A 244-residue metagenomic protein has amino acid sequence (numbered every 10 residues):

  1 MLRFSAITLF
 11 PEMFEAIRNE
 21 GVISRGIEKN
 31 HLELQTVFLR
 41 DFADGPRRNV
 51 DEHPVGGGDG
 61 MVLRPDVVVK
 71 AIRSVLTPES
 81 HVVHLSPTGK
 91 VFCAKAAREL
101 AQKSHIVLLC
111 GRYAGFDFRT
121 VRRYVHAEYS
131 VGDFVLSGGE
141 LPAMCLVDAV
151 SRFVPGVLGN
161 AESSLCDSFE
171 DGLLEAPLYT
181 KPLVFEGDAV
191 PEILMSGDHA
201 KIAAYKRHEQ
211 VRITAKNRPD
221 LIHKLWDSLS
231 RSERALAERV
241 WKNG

Functional and structural regions predicted by a protein language model:
M1-I72, A200-H223: N-terminal nucleotide/polyanion-binding subdomain common to many enzyme families
S5-I7, Q35-V37, H81-V83, I106-V107 (+1 more regions): Hydrophobic/aromatic beta-strand patches that form the interior of the parallel beta-sheet core in alpha/beta enzyme
L9, L39, L85-T88, C110-Y113 (+3 more regions): Fold-independent oxyanion-binding glycine-rich loops and adjacent beta-strand/coil segments at enzyme active sites
D59-V62, V91, Y113, D117 (+5 more regions): Gly/Ser/Thr-rich beta-alpha loop segments that engage phosphate groups in nucleotides
V62-R112, F118, P155: S-adenosyl-L-methionine/SAH cofactor-binding core of RNA-modifying enzymes
F116, T120-S168: Structured adenosyl-cofactor binding patch, chiefly the S-adenosyl-L-methionine
F169-D227, R231: Long, charged alpha-helical interface segments
D227-G244: Short, amphipathic C-terminal "tail helix"
